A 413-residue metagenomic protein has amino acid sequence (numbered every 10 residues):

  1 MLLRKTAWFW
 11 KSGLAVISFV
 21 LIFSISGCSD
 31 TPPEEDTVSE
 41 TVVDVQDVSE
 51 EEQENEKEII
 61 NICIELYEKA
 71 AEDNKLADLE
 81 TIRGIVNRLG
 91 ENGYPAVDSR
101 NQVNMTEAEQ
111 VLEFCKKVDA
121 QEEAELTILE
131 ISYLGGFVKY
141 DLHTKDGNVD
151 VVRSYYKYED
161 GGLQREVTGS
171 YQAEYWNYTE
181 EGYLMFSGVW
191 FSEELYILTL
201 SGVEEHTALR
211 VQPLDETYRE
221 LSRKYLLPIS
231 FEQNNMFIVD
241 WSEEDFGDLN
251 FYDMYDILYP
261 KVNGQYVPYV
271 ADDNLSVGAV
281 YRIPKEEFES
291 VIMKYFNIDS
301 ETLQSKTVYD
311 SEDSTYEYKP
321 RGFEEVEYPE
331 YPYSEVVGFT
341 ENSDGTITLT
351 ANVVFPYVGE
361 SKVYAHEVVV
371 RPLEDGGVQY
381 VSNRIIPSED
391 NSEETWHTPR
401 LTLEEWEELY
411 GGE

Functional and structural regions predicted by a protein language model:
L2-L14: Bacterial N-terminal signal peptides that target proteins for export
L14-L21: Hydrophobic helical h-region of N-terminal Sec-dependent signal peptides in bacterial secretory/periplasmic proteins
S24-G27: C-terminal motif of bacterial Sec signal peptides marking the signal peptidase cleavage site
S29-T31: Bacterial signal peptide processing site
E34-E413: Mature, Sec-exported extracytoplasmic domains of Gram-positive
